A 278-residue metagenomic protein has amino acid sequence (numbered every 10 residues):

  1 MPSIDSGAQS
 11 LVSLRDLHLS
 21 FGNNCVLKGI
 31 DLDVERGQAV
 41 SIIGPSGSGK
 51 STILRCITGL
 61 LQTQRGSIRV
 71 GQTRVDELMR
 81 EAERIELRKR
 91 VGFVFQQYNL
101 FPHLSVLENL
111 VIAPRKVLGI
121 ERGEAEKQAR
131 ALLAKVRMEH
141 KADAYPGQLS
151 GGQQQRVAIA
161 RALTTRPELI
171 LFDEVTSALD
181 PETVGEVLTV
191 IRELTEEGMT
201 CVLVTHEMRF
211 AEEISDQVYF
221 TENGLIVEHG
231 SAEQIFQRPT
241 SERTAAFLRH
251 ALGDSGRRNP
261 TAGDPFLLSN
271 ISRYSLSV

Functional and structural regions predicted by a protein language model:
M1, L14, S46, Q62 (+3 more regions): Intrinsically disordered, low-complexity regions
M1-S6, T244: Pre-NBD coupling/linker segments of ABC/ABC-like ATPases
G7-N223, V227-A232: ABC family nucleotide-binding domain
E222, E233-S277: C-terminal boundary and immediately downstream tail of ABC-type ATPase nucleotide-binding domains
